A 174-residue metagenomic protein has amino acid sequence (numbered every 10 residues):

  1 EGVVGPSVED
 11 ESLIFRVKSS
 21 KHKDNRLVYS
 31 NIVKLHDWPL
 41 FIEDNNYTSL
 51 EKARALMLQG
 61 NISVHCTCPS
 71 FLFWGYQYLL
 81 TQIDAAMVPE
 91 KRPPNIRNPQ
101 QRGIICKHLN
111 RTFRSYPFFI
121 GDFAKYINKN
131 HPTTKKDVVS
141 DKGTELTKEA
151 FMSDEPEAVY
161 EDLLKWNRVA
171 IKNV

Functional and structural regions predicted by a protein language model:
E1-V174: Long, low-complexity, compositionally biased intrinsically disordered regions
